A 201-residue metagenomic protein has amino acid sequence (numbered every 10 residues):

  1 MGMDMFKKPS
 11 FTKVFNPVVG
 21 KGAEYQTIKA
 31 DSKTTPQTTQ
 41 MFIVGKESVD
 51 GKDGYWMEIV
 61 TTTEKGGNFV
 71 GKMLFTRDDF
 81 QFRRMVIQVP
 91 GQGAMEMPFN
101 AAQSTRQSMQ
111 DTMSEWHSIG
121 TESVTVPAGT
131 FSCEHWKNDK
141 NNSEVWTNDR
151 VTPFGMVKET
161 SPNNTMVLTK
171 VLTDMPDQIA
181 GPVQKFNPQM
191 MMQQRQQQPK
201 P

Functional and structural regions predicted by a protein language model:
M1-K72, T76-P201: Acidic, serine/threonine-rich low-complexity disordered tracts
